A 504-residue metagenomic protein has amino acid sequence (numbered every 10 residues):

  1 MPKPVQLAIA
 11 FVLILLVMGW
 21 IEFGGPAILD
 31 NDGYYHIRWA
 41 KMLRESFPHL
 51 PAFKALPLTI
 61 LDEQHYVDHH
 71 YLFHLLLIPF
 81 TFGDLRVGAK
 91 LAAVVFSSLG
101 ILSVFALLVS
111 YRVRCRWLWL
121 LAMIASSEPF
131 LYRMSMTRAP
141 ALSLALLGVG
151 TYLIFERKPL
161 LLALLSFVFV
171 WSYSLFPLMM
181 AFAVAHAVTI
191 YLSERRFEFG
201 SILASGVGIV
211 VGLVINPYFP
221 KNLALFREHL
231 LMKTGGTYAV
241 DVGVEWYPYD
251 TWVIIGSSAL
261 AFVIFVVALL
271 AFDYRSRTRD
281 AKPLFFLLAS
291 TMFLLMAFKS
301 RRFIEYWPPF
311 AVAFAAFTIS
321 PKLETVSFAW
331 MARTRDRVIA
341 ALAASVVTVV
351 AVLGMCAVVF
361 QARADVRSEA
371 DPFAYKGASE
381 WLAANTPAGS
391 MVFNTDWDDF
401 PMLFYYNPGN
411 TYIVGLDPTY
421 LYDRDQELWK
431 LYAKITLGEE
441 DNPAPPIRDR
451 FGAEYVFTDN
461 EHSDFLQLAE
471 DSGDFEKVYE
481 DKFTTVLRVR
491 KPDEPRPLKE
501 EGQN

Functional and structural regions predicted by a protein language model:
L29-D32, R44-P48, S174-R279, P308: Transmembrane catalytic cores of multi-pass membrane glycosyltransferases and polysaccharide-assembly enzymes
L61-V87: Short hydrophobic/aromatic helix or loop-helix immediately within or flanking a transmembrane segment in polytopic
L91-R112: Transmembrane-helix motifs of polytopic, lipid-linked glycan transferases
S127-F130, G148-L153, L160-L175, M179-A183 (+2 more regions): Membrane-interface alpha helices of multi-pass inner-membrane proteins
L147-L161, A268-R279: Membrane-interface transmembrane helices that cradle and orient dolichyl/undecaprenyl
S327-N385, W397-F400, P418, A433-D441 (+1 more regions): Membrane-proximal, lumen/periplasm-facing interface regions of secretory-pathway glyco- and lipid-modifying enzymes
A384-R424, D449, A453-E461, L487: Short periplasmic/luminal acceptor-recognition loop of GT-C membrane glycosyltransferases, typified by
P408, R424-T484: Periplasmic/luminal catalytic loop of GT-C fold multi-pass membrane glycosyltransferases that transfer sugars from
